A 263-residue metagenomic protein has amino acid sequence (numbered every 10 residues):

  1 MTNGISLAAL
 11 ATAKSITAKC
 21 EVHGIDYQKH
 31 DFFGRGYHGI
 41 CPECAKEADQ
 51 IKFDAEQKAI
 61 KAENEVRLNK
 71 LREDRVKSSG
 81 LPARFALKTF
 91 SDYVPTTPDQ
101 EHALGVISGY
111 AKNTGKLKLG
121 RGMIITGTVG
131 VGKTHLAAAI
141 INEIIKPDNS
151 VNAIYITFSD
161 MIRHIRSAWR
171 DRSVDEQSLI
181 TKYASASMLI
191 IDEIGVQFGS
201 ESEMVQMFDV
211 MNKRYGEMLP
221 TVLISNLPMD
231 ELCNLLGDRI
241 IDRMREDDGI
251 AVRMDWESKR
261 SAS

Functional and structural regions predicted by a protein language model:
M1-T96, Q100, A251, A262-S263: A short, basic N-terminal segment
Y93, A137, T157, D192 (+3 more regions): Conserved RecA-like P-loop NTPase ATPase core
P98-I107, I141-S185, F198: Short glycine-rich substrate-engagement loop in P-loop NTPases that contacts/grips substrate
G105-K116: Pre-Walker A adenine-sensing motif
L117-A137: Walker A/P-loop nucleotide-binding motif
R121, V151-N152, S185-L189, E217-L223: Loop/turn-to-beta-strand initiation segments
G130, G195-V196: Catalytic acidic motif of RecA-like/P-loop NTPases
R163, A168, V196-S263: Replace "adjacent to P-loop NTPase cores in ATP/GTP-dependent enzymes" with "adjacent to NTP-binding cores
